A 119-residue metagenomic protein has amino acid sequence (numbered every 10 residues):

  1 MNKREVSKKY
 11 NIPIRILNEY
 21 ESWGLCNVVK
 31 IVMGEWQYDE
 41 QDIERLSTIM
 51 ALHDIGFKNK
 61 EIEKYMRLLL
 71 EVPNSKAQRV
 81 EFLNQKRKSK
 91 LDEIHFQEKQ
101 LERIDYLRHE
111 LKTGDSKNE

Functional and structural regions predicted by a protein language model:
N2-K8, N27, E40-E119: Arg/Lys-rich, alpha-helical DNA-contact motif
V6, P13-I16: Short glycine/proline-centered loop/turn elements that form peptide/ligand docking sites
G24: Glycine-centered, phosphate/nucleic-acid-interacting loop/turn motifs that mediate DNA/RNA or nucleotide
N27-M33: Beta-hairpin "wing" of winged helix-turn-helix
G34-E40: Minor-groove-contacting beta-hairpin "wing" of winged helix-turn-helix DNA-binding domains
